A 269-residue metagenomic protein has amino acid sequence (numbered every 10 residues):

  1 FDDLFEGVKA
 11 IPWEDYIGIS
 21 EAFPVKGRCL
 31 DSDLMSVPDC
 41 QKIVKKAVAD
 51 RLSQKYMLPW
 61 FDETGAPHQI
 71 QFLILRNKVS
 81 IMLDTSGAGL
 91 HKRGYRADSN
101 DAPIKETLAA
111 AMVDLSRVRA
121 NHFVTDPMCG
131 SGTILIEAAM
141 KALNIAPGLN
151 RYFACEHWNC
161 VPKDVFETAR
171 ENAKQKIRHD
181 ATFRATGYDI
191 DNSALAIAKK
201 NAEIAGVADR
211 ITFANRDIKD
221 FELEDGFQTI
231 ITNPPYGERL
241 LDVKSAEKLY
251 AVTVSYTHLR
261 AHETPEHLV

Functional and structural regions predicted by a protein language model:
F1-H68: Non-catalytic nucleic-acid substrate-recognition regions in nucleic-acid-modifying enzymes
I74-I81: C-terminal edge-of-domain segments
I81-R117: SAM-dependent Rossmann-like transferase core, predominantly class I methyltransferases with a strong bias toward
I104-F221, R239, S245: Conserved S-adenosyl-L-methionine
E222-T229: A short acidic, Gly/Pro-enriched loop at the edge of an enzyme's catalytic core that lines a small-molecule cofactor
L241-Y256: Glycine-rich S-adenosyl-L-methionine
T257-E266: Conserved small/polar residues in nucleotide/adenosyl-binding loops
V269: Class I S-adenosyl-L-methionine
